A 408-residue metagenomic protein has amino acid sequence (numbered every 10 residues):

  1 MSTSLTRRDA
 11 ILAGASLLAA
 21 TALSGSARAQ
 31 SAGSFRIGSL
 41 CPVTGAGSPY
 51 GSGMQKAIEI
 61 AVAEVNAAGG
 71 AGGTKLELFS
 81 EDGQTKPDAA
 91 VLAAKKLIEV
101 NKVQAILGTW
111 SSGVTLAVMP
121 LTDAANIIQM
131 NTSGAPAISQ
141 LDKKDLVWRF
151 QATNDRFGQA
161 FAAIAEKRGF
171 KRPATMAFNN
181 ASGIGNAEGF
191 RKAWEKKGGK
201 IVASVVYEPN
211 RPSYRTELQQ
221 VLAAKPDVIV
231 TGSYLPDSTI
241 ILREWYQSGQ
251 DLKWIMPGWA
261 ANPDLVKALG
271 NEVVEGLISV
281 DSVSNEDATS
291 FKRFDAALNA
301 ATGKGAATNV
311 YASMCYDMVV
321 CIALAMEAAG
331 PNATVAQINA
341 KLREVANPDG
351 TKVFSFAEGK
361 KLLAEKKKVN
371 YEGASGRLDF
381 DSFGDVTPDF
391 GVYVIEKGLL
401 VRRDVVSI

Functional and structural regions predicted by a protein language model:
S2-G14, L23-G25, A29-I408: Extracytosolic ligand-binding ectodomains
L17: Cys/His-rich zinc-coordinating "finger/knuckle" motifs
